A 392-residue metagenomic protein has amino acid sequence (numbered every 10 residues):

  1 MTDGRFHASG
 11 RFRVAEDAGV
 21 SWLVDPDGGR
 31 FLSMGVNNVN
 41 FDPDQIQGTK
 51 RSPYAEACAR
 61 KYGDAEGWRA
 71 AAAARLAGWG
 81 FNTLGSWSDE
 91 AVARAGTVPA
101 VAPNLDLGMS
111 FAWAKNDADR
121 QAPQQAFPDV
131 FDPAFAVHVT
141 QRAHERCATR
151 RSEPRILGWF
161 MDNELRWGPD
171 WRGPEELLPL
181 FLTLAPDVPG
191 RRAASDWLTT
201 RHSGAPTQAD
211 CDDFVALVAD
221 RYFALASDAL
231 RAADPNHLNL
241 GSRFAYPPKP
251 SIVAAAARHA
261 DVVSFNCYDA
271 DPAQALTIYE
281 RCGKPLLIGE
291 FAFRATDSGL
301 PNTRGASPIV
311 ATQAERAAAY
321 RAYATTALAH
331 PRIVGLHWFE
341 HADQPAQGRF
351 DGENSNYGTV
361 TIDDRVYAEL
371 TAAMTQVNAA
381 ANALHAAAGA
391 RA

Functional and structural regions predicted by a protein language model:
M1-G158, G204, A209-V218, F339: Active-site-adjacent substrate/metal-binding segments within catalytic domains of carbohydrate-active enzymes
A18, P26, A122-V130, S152-H237 (+1 more regions): Polysaccharide-binding and catalytic clefts of secreted carbohydrate-active enzymes
F31, T83, A100-A102, R155-F160 (+4 more regions): Structural preference for beta-strand elements that scaffold enzyme active sites
G85-R94, W167, Y246-P250, F265-Q274 (+1 more regions): Acidic-and-aromatic substrate-binding clefts and catalytic sites of carbohydrate-active enzymes
A114-P128, H202-D210, A245, C282-Y320 (+2 more regions): Active-site clefts of carbohydrate-active enzymes
I156-G158, D162-N163, G305-T359, T371: Substrate-binding cleft of secreted/luminal carbohydrate-active enzymes
E176-D187, F339-A392: Aromatic-rich peripheral "rim/lid" segments of glycoside hydrolase catalytic domains that contact and position glycan
D213, L217-D228, A232-G305, T325: Glycoside hydrolase catalytic-domain groove-lining segments
